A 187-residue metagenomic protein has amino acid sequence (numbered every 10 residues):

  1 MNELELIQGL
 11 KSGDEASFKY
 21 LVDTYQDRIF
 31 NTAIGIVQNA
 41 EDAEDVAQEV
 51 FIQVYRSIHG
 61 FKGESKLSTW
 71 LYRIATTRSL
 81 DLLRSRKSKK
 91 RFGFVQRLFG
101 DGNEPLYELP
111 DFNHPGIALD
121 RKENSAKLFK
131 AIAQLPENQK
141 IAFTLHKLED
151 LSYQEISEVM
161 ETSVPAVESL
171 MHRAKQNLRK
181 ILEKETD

Functional and structural regions predicted by a protein language model:
K11-S12, F51-K66, S85-K87: Sigma70-family region 2
K11-Y20, F30-E49, V164, T186-D187: Short, charged helix-capping/linker segments at alpha-helix termini
T24-D27, G35-I36, S125, T144-L151: Short helix-capping/turn signature of helix-turn-helix
Q26, F30, F51, P136 (+2 more regions): C-terminal flanking helix
D45-I52, S65-T77: Structural recognition of an alpha-helix C-terminal capping motif at a helix-to-coil junction
H59-K62, T76-F94: Arg/Lys-rich amphipathic alpha helix in sigma70-family domain 2
L80, K127, Q139, L145-L148 (+2 more regions): DNA-recognition helix of helix-turn-helix
K89-A118: Internal acidic/polar
